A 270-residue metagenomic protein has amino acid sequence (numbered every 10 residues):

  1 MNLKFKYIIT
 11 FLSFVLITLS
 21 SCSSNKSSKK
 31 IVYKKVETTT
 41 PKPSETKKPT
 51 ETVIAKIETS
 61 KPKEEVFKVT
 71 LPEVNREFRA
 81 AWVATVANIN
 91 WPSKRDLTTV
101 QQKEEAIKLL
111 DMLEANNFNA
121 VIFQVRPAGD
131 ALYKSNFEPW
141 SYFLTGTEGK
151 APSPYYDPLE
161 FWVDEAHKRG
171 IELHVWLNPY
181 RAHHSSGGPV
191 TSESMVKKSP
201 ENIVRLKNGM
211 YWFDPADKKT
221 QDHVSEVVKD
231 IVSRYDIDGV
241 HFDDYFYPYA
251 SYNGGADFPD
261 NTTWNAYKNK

Functional and structural regions predicted by a protein language model:
T18-S21: C-terminal motif of bacterial Sec signal peptides marking the signal peptidase cleavage site
S23-N25: Bacterial signal peptide processing site
K42, K48-E104: N-terminal carbohydrate-binding accessory modules
R76, A84-E104, D164, H174-V175 (+1 more regions): Active-site-adjacent "subsite" loops/lids of carbohydrate-active enzymes
L97-N116, F143-R169: Aromatic- and glycine-enriched glycan-recognition loops and surfaces that form the carbohydrate-binding subsites
E104-D130, R234-I237: Catalytic domains of carbohydrate-active enzymes, especially glycoside hydrolases
N116-P154: Aromatic-lined carbohydrate-binding/catalytic grooves of carbohydrate-active enzymes
A131-G146, R181-K207, D244-K270: Aromatic- and acidic-residue-enriched segments that line the glycan-binding/catalytic groove of carbohydrate-active
